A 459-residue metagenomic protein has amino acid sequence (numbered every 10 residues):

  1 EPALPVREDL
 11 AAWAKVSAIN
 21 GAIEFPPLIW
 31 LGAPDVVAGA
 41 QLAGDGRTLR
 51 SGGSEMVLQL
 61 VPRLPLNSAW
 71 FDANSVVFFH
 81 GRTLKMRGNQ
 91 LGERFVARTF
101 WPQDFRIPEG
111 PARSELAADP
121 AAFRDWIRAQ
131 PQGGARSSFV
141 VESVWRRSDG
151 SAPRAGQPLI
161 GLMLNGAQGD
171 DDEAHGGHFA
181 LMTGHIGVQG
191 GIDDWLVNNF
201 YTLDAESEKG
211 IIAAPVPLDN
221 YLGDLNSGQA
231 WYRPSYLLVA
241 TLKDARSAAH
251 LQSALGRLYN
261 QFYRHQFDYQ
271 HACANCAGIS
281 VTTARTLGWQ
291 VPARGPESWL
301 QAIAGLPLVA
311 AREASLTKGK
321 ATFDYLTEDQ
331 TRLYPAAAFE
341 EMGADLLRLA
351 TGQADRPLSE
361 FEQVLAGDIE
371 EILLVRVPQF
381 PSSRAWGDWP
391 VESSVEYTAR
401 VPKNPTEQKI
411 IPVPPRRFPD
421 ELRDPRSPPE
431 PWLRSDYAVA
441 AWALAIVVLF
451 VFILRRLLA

Functional and structural regions predicted by a protein language model:
E1-R136, N260-L458: Activation targets extended, charge/polar-rich intrinsically disordered C-terminal tails
L10-A11, S51-G52, L162, L222-G223 (+1 more regions): Mixed-charge, polar/low-complexity N-terminal
V140-S235, P378-A443: Glycine-rich catalytic cores of cysteine/serine-nucleophile enzymes that process amide/ester linkages in cell-envelope
G166-D170, S235-A245, F262-H271: Second-shell loop/turn segments in exported
A180-T183, L255, T283-A284: Hydrophobic, Leu/Ile/Phe/Ala-enriched alpha-helical segments that form helix-helix packing faces
H185-G190, A248, R285-A293: Secondary-structure boundary elements
P217, D244, P335-F339: Helix N-terminus capping/helix-initiation residues
T241-Y259: A structural motif
